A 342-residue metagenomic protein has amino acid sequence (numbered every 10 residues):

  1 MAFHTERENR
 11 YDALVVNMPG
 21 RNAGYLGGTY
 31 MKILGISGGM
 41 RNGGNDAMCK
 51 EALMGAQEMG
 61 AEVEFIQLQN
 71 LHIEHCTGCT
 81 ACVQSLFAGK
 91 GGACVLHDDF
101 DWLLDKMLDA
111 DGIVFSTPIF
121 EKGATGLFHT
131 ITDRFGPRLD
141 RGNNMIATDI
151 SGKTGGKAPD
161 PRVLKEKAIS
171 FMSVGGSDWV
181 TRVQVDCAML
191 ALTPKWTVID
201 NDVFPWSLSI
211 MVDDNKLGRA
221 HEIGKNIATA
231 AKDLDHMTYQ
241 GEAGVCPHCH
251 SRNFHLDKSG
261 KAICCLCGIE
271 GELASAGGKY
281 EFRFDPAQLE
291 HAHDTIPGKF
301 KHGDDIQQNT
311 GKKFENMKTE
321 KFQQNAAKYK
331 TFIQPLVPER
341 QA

Functional and structural regions predicted by a protein language model:
N9-R10, G20, A124, T193: N-terminal processing/targeting junctions
Y11-Y30: Short, Lys/Arg-enriched N-terminal segments with co-localized hydrophobic residues within the first ~10-30 amino acids
Y25-T132, G136-P137, A228-A342: N-terminal beta1-alpha1-beta2 submodule of the flavodoxin-like/Rossmannoid cofactor-binding fold
E51-M59, V183-T197: Active-site-adjacent alpha-helix of alpha/beta-hydrolase-fold enzymes
E62-F65, K195-P205: Short beta-strand elements in bilobed, periplasmic/extracellular small-molecule ligand-binding domains
G92-M189: Helix-loop-strand module that forms the ligand-binding subsite of alpha/beta enzymes
K157-P159, K165-L192, F204-H248, R252-G260: Catalytic cores of enzyme domains
